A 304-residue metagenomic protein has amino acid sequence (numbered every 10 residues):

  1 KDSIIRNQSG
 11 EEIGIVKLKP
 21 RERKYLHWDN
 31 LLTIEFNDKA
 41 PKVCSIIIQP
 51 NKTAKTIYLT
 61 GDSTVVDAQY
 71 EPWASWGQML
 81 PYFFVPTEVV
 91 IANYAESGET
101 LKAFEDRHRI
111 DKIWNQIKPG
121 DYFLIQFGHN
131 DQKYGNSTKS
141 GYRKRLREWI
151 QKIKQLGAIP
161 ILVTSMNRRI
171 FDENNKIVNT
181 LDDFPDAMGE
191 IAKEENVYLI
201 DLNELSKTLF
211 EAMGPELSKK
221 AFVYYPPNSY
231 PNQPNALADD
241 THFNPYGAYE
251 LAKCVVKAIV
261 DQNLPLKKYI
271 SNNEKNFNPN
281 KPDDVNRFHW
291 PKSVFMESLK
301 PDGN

Functional and structural regions predicted by a protein language model:
K1-V43: Contiguous ligand/interfacial binding patches
I4-I5, G98-K102, L205-L209: A short acidic, often aromatic-flanked loop/helix-cap motif at beta-alpha or helix-coil junctions that lines enzyme
T33-I34, D38-E96, I110-F123: Serine-esterase "nucleophile elbow" of acetyl-processing enzymes
D62, S271-N276: Acidic/histidine-enriched alpha-helical segments
D62, Y94-G98, Y134-G135, F171-E173: Short, basic, glycine/proline-bearing loop/turn elements
V66-A68, T100-L101, K133: Short substrate-entry loop that stabilizes the transition state in hydrolases
E96-L101, E274-N278: Acidic helix-start/capping segments at beta-turn-to-alpha-helix junctions
D106-N272, N280, R287-N304: Alpha-helical cap/lid subdomain in secreted, periplasmic, or secretory-pathway luminal O-acyl-processing enzymes
